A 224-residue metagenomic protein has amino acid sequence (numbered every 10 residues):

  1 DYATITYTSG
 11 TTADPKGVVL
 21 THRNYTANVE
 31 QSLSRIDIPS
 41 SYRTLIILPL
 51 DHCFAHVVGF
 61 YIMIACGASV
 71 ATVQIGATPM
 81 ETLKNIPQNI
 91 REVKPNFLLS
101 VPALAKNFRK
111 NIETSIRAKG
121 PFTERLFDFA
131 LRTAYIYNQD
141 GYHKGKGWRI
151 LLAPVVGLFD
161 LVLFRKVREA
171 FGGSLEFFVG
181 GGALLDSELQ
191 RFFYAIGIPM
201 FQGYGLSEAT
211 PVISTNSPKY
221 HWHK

Functional and structural regions predicted by a protein language model:
Y2, T8-T11, T44, P49 (+4 more regions): Conserved S/T- and glycine-rich ATP-binding loop of Class I adenylate-forming
A3-V29: Conserved AMP-binding A3 loop
T4-Y7, G17-V19, L45-I46, A71-T72 (+4 more regions): Structured core elements
Y7, I62-M63, N89, F192 (+1 more regions): Hydrophobic/aromatic ligand-binding patch that stacks against planar heteroaromatic rings of cofactors or nucleotides
R23, A103, A183-L184: Alpha-helix/helix-capping structural signal
T26-L45, L50-A153, G157-F164, S174: Conserved AMP-binding/adenylation subdomain of ANL enzymes
A71-V73, L151-G157, E169, G173-G180 (+1 more regions): Conserved ATP-binding loop and adjacent catalytic segment of the adenylate-forming AMP-binding
